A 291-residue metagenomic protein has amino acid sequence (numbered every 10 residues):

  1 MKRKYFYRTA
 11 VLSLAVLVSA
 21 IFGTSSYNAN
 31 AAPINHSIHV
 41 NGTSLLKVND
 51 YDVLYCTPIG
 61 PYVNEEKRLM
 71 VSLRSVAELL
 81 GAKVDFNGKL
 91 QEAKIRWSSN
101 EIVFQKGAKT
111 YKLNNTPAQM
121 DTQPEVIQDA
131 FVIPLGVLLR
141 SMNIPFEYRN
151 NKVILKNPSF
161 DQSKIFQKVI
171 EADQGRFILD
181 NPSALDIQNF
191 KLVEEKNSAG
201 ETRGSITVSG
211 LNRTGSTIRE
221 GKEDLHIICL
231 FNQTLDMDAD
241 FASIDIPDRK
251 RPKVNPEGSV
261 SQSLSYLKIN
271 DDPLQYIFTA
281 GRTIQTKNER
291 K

Functional and structural regions predicted by a protein language model:
K2-V11, F22-S205, N270-K291: Primary recognition of N-terminal secretory signal peptides and signal-anchoring hydrophobic helices
L12-V18: Hydrophobic helical h-region of N-terminal Sec-dependent signal peptides in bacterial secretory/periplasmic proteins
D186-K196, N212, D245-K250, S263: Short structured motifs
T202-I206, G221-E223, G258: Residues at beta-strand starts and edge strands
S205-S209, H226, S263: Beta-strand secondary-structure signal
G210-R219: Asparagine-centered strand-capping/turn motif at beta-strand->loop junctions
R219-D236: Short acidic, flexible loop segments centered on an aromatic residue
D236-Q275, T283-R290: Short, solvent-exposed, Trp/other aromatic-anchored flexible loops in extracytoplasmic proteins
